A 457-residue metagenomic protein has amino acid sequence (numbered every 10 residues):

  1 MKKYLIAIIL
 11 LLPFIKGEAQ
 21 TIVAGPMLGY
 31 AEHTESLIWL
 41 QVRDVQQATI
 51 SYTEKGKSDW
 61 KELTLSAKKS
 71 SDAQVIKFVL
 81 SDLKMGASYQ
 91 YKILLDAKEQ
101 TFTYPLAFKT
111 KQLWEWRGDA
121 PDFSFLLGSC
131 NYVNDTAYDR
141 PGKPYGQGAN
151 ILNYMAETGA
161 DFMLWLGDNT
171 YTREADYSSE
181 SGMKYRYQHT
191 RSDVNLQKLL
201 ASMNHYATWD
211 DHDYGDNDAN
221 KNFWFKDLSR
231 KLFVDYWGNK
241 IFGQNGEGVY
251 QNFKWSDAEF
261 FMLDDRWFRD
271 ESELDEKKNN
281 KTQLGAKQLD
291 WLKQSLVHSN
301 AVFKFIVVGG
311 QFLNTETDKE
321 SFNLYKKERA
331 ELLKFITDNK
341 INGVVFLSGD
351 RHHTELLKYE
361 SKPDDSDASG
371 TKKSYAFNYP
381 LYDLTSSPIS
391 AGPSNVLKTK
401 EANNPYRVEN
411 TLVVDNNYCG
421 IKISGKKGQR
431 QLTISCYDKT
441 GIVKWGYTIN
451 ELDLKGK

Functional and structural regions predicted by a protein language model:
M1-T21: Bacterial Sec-dependent N-terminal signal peptides
Q20-K457: Metal-dependent phosphoester/phosphodiester hydrolase catalytic core
